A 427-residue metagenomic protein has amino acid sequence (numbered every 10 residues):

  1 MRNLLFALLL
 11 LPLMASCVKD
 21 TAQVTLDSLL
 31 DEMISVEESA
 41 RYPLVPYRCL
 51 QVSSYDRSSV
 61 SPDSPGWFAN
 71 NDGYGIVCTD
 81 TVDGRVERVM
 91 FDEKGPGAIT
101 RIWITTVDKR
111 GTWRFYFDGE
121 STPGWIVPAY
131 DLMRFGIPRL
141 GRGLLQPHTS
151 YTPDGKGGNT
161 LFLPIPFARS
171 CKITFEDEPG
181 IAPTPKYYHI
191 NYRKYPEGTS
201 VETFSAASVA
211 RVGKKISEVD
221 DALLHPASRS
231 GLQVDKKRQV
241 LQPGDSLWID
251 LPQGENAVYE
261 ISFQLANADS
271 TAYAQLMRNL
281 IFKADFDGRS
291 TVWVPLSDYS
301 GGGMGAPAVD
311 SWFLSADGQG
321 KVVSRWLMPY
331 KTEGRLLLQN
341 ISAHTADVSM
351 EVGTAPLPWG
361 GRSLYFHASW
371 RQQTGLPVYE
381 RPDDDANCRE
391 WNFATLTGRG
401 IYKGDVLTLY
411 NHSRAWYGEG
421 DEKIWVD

Functional and structural regions predicted by a protein language model:
M1-L4: Positively charged n-region of N-terminal signal peptides that target proteins for export
F6-P12: Sec-dependent N-terminal signal peptides
M14-S16: C-terminal motif of bacterial Sec signal peptides marking the signal peptidase cleavage site
D20-D427: Beta-strand-centric surfaces of beta-sandwich/beta-rich domains
